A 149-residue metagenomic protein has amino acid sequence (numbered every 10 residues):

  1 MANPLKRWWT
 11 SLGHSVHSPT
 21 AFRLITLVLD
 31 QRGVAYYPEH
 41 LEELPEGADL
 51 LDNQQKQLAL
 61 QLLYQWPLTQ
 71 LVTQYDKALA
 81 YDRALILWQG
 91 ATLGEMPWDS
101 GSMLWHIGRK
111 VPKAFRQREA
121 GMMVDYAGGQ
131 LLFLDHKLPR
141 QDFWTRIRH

Functional and structural regions predicted by a protein language model:
M1-S100, K110-H149: A short alpha-helical cap/connector motif
